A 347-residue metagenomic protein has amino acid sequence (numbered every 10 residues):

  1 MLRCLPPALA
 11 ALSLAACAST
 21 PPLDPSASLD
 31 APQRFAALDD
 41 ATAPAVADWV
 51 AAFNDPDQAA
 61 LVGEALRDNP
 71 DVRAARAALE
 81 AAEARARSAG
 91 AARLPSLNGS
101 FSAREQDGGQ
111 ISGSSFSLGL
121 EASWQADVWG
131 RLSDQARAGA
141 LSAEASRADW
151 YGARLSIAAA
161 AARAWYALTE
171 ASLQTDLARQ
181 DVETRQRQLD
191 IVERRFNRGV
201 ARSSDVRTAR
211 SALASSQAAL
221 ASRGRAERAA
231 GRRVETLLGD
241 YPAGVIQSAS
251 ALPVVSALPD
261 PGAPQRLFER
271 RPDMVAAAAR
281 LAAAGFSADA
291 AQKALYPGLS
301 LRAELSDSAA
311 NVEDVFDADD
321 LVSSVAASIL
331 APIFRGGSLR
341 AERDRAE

Functional and structural regions predicted by a protein language model:
L2-R67, A140, G224-E269, N311 (+1 more regions): Terminal intrinsically disordered/low-complexity segments used for targeting and assembly
A27-L29, A77-A82, L94-Q106: Short, glycine/charge-rich beta-strand/loop segments that flank catalytic centers and engage negatively charged groups
P44-N54, Q58, S100-E121, Q135 (+4 more regions): Small/polar, glycine/serine/threonine/aspartate-rich low-complexity segments that form flexible
A51, L66, A138, A201 (+3 more regions): Amphipathic alpha-helical coiled-coil scaffold segments and their short linker/junction regions
A59-V62, R76, A86, R210 (+3 more regions): Extracytoplasmic/secreted envelope proteins and their assembly/folding machinery, especially bacterial periplasmic
E64-R73, E80-P95, G109, E121-R137 (+7 more regions): A glycine-/polar-enriched beta->alpha junction
V72-A75, A82, G139, S146 (+9 more regions): Amphipathic alpha-helical coiled-coil segments
L132, A148-A263: Periplasmic alpha-helical coiled-coil/stalk elements that build and connect Gram-negative outer-membrane
